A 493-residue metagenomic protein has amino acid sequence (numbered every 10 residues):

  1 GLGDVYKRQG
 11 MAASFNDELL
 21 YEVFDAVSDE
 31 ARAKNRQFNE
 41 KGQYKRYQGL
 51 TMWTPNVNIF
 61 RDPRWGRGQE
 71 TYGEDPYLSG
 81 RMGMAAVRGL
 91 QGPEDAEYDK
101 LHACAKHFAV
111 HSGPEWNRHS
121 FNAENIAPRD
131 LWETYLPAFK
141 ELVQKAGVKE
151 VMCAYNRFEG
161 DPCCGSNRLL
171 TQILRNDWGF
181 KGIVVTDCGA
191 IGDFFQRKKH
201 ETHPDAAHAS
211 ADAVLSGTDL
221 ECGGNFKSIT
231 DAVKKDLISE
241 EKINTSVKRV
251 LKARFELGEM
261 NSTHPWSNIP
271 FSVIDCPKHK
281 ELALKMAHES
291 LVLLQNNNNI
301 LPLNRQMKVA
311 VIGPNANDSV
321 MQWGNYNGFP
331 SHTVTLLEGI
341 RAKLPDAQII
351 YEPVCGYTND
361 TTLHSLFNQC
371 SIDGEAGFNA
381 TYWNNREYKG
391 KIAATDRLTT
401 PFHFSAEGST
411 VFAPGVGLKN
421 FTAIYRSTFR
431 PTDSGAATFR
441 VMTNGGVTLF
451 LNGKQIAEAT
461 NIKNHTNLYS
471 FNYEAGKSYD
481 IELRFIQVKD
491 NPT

Functional and structural regions predicted by a protein language model:
G1-I424, T428-D433, N464-H465, S470-S478 (+1 more regions): Glycoside hydrolase catalytic-domain context in secreted enzymes
F429-L449, I481: Aromatic-lined ligand-binding clefts that engage carbohydrates, nucleic acids, or primary amines
T460: Conserved structured catalytic cores and adjacent interaction surfaces of nucleotide-binding/hydrolyzing enzymes
